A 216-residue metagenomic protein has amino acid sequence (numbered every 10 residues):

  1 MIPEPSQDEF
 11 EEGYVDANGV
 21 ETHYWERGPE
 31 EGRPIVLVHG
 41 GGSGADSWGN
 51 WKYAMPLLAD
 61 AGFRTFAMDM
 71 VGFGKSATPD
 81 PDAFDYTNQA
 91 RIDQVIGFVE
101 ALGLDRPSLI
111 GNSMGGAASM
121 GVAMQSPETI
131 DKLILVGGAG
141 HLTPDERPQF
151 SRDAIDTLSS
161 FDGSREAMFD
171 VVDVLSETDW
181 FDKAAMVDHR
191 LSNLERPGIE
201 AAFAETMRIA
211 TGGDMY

Functional and structural regions predicted by a protein language model:
I2-T22: N-terminal cap/lid segment of alpha/beta-hydrolase-fold proteins
A17, K52-M55, D60, A67-I110: Active-site loop/oxyanion-hole signature of alpha/beta-hydrolase fold enzymes
V20-T78: Conserved HGGG/HGGXW glycine-rich cap/lid loop of the alpha/beta-hydrolase fold
P34, G62-R64, D105-S108, T129-K132: Structural signature of beta-strand start/N-cap positions in the alpha/beta core of ABC transporter nucleotide-binding
S76, S113, G137: Catalytic nucleophile serine of serine hydrolases, specifically the conserved "nucleophile elbow" pentapeptide
G111, G115, S119: Gly/Ala-rich beta-loop-alpha elbow adjacent to hydrolase catalytic centers
M120, M124, D131-M168: Flexible "cap/lid" loop of the alpha/beta hydrolase fold
Q149, G163-Y216: Conserved alpha/beta-hydrolase catalytic His-Asp/Glu region
